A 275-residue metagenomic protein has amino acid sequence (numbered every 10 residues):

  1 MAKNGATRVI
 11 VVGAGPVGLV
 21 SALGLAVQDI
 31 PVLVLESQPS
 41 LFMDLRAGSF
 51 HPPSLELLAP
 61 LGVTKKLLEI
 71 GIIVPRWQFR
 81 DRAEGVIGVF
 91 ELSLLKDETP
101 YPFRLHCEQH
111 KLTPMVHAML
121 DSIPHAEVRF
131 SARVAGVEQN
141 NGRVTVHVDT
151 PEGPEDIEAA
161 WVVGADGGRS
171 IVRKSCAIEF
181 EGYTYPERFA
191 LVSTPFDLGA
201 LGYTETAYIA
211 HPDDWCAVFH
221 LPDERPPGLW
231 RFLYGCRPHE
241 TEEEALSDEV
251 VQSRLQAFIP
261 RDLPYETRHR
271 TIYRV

Functional and structural regions predicted by a protein language model:
G5-T7, E152-W161: Core beta-strand elements of the Rossmann-like FAD/NAD(P) dinucleotide-binding domain in flavoenzyme oxidoreductases
T7-V34: N-terminal Rossmann-like FAD-binding beta1-loop-alpha1 element of flavoenzymes
G15-P16, L41, G167: Residue-level detector of alpha-helix initiation sites
Q38: Residues in the short beta-alpha loop(s) of Rossmann-like NAD(P)-binding domains
R46, H51-M119, E138: Active-site-adjacent segment of FAD-dependent monooxygenases/related oxidoreductases
A118, P154, W161, A165-R274: Conserved FAD-binding catalytic core of PHBH/FMO-like flavoproteins
F130-V144, I272-Y273: A conserved short coil-to-beta-strand element within the FAD-binding core of flavoproteins
E138-I157: Conserved beta-strand-loop-beta-strand element in the redox core of flavoprotein oxidoreductases
